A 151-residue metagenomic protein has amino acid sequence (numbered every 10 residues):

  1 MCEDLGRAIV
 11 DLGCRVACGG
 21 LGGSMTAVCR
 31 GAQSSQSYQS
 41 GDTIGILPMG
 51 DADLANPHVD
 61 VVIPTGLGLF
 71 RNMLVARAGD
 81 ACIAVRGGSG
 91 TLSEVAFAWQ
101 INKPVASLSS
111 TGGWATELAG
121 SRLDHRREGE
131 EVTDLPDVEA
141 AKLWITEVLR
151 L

Functional and structural regions predicted by a protein language model:
M1-V10, G22-A96, S109, W114: Acidic/glycine-enriched connector segments
C14, Q36-G41, I101-P104: A short helix->loop->beta-strand "cap" motif at the edges of active sites that frequently abuts
R15-G22: A short beta-strand-loop structural module common to alpha/beta enzyme folds
L54-N56, S121-E128: Short, conserved catalytic or adaptor-binding loops enriched in Gly and charged residues
V62-G66, E128-W144: Short acidic-hydrophobic, aromatic-tinged amphipathic segments that line or gate anion-handling sites
F97-L123: Phosphate/ribose-phosphate-bearing ligand recognition and processing surfaces, centered on ADP-ribose/NAD(+/P+) systems
I145-L151: Short, hydrophobic alpha-helical segments
